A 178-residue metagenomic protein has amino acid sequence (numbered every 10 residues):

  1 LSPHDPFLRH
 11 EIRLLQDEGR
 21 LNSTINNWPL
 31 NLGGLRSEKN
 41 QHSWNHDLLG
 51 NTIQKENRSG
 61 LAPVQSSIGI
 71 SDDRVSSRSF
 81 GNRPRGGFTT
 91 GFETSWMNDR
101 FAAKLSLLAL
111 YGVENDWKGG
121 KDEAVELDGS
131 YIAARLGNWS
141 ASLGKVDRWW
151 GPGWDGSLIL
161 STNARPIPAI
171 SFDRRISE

Functional and structural regions predicted by a protein language model:
P3-P6, R13, D17-E178: Outer-membrane beta-barrel channel domains
